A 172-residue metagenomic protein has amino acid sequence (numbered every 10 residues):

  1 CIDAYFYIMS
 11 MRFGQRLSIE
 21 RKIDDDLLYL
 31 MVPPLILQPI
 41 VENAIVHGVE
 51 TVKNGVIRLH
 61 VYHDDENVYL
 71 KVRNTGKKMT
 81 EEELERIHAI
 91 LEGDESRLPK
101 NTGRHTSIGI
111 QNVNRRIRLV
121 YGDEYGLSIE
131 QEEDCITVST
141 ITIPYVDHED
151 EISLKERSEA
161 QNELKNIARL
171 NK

Functional and structural regions predicted by a protein language model:
C1-E130, I136-T142: Two-component histidine phosphotransfer core
E132-K172: C-terminal end segment of the histidine kinase catalytic
